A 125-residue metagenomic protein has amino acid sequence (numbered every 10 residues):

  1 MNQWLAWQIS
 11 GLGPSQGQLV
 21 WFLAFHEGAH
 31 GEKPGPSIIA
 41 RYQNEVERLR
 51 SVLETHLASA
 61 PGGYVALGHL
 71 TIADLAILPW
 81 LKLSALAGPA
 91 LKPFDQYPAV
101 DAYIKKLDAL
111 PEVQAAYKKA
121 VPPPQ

Functional and structural regions predicted by a protein language model:
M1: Hydrophobic, well-structured mid-protein blocks that either form specific transmembrane helices
W4, Q8-K106: GST-like fold's C-terminal all-alpha helical module
V113-Q125: C-terminal helix/juxtamembrane-tail motif
